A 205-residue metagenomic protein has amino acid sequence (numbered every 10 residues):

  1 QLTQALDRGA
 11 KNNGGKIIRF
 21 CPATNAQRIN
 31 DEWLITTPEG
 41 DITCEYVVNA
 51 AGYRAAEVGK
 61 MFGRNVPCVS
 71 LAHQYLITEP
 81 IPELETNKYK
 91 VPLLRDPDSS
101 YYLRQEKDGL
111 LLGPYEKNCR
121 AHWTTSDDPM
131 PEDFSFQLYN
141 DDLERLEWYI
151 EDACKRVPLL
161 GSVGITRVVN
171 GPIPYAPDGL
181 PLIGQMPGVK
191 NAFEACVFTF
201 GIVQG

Functional and structural regions predicted by a protein language model:
Q1-N13, L34-T37, D127-Q137, K190-C196: Helix-loop-beta segment of a Rossmann-like dinucleotide-binding subdomain
Q1-Y46, R54-E57: Helical element adjacent to the flavin cofactor pocket in flavoenzyme catalytic cores
A5, D98, K107, A121 (+1 more regions): C-terminal catalytic lobe of FAD-dependent flavoproteins
I17-R19, N49, L112, I165-T166 (+1 more regions): General beta-strand structural signal in soluble alpha/beta enzymes
A23-A26, L94, L103, I183: A structural signal for short hydrophobic beta-strand segments in well-ordered beta-sheet cores
D41-K90: Central helical "cap/lid" subdomain
K60-F62, L76-T78, P82-A121, Y139-E144 (+2 more regions): Mid-domain catalytic core of redox enzymes that form a hydrophobic substrate pocket/lid adjacent to a catalytic redox
V66-S70, V91-R95, Y101-Y102, G164 (+1 more regions): Short Gly/Pro-enriched turn/cap motifs at secondary-structure boundaries
